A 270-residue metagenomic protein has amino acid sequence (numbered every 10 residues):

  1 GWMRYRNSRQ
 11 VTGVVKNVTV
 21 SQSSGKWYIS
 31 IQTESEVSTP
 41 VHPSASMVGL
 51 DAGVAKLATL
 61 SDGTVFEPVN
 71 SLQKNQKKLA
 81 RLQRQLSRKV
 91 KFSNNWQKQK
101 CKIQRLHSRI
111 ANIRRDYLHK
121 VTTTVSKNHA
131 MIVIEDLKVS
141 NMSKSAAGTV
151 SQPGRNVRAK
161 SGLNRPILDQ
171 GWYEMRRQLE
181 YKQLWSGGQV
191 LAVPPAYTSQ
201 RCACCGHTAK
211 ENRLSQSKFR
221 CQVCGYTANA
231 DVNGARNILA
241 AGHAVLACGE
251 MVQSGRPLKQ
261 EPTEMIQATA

Functional and structural regions predicted by a protein language model:
R4-V15, T19-A270: Positively charged, helix-rich recognition surfaces that bind polyanionic ligands
